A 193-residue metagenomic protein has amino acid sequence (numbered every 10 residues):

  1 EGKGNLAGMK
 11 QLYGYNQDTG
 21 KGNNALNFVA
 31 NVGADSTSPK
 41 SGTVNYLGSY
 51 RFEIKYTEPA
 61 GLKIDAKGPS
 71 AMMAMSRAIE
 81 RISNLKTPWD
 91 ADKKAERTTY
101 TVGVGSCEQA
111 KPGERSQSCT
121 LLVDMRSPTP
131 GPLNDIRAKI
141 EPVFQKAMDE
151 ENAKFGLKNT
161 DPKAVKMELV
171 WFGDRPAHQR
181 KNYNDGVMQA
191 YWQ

Functional and structural regions predicted by a protein language model:
E1-L47: Acidic/histidine-rich catalytic neighborhood of metal-dependent amide-processing enzymes
A34-P39, E53-Q193: Metal-dependent amide/peptide-bond hydrolase catalytic core, centered on the "pita-bread" metallohydrolase fold
